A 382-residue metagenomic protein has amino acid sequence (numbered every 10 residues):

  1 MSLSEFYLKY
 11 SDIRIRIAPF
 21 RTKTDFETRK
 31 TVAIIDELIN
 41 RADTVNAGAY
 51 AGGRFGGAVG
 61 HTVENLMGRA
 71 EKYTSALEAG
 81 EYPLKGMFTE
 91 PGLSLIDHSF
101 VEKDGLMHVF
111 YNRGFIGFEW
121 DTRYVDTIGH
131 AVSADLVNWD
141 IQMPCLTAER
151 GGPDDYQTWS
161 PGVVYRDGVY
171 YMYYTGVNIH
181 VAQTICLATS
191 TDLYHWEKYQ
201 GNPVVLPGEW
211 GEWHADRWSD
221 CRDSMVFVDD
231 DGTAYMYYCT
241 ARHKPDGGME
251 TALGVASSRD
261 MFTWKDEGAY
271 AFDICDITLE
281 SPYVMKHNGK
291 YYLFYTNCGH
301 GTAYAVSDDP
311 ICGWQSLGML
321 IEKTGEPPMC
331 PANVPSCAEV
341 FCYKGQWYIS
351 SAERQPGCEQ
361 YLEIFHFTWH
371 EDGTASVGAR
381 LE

Functional and structural regions predicted by a protein language model:
S2-G56, G60, R69: Amphipathic, heptad-repeat alpha-helical segments
H61-E382: Carbohydrate-active catalytic/glycan-binding domains of CAZyme proteins, especially the secreted or lumenal ectodomains
